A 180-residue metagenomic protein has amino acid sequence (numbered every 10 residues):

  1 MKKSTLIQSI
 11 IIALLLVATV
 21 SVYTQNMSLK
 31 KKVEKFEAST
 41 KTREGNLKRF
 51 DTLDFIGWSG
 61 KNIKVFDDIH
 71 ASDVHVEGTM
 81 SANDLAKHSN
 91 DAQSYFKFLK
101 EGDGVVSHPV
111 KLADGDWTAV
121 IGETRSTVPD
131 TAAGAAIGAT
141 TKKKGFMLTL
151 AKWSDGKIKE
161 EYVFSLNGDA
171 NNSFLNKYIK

Functional and structural regions predicted by a protein language model:
K2-L29: Single-pass membrane-anchoring alpha-helices
V22-D68, S72, I179-K180: Short, low-complexity N-terminal intrinsically disordered segments enriched in polar/charged residues
K30-K32, K159-K180: Low-complexity, intrinsically disordered terminal/linker segments enriched in charged and Gly/Pro repeats
E44, I63-W117, A139: A solvent-exposed, acidic/Ser-Thr-rich amphipathic alpha-helical stretch
M80, E123-S126, S165: A mature extracytoplasmic/lumenal domain signature
A92, V106-L112, F146-K152, Y162-V163: Hydrophobic/aromatic beta-strand elements that line small-molecule binding cavities or substrate pockets in beta-rich
G122-D155: Exposed beta-sheet edge and beta->alpha loop/turn motif
